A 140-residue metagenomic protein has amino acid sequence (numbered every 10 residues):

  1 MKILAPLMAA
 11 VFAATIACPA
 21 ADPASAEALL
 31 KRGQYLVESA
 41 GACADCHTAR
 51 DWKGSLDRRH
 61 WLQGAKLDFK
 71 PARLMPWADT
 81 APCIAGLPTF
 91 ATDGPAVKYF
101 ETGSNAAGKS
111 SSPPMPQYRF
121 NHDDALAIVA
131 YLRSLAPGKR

Functional and structural regions predicted by a protein language model:
M1-A5: Positively charged n-region of N-terminal signal peptides that target proteins for export
P6-T15: Bacterial N-terminal signal peptides
C18-S39, K53-S55: Electrostatic cytochrome c docking/interface patches
G33, A40-R50, I128, L132: The canonical Cys-X-X-Cys-His
G41, L62-V97, P116-L126: Electron-transfer interface patches adjacent to heme c in soluble/periplasmic c-type cytochromes and di-/multiheme
S55-L62: Short cysteine/histidine-rich zinc-coordinating motifs and their immediately flanking basic loops
T102-A106: Glycine-rich, acidic and aromatic/proline-enriched surface loops and short helix-turn segments that act as binding
A107, H122, A127, Y131-K139: Ligand-binding pocket scaffold of soluble enzyme catalytic domains
